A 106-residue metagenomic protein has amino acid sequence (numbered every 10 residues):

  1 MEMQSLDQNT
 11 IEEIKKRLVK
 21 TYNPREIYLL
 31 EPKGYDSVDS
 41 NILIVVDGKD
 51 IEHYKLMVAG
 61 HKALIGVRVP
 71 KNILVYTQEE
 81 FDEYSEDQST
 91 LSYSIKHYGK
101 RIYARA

Functional and structural regions predicted by a protein language model:
M1-L29, G34-S37, V46-A106: Catalytic core of pol beta-like nucleotidyltransferases
S40: Basic/aromatic recognition patch in beta-strand/loop cores that engages polyanionic ligands
